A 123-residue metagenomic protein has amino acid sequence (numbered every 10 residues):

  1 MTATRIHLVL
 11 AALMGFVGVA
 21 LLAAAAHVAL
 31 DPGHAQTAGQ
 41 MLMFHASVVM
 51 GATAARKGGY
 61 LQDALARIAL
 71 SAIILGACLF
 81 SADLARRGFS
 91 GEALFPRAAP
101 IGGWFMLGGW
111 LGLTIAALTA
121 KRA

Functional and structural regions predicted by a protein language model:
M1, L118-A123: Short, charged juxtamembrane terminal tails flanking transmembrane helices
M1-L13: N-terminal membrane topogenic signal
H7-L10, A72, F95-A98, F105: Physicochemical signature of membrane-embedded alpha-helices that form the seven-helix bundle of GPCRs, emphasizing
L13-V19, A23, H34-G58, S71-A82: Core segments of alpha-helical transmembrane spans in multipass integral membrane proteins
A24-A29, R86-S90: Juxtamembrane "helix-exit" motif on the non-cytosolic side of transmembrane helices
P32-Q40, E92-W104: Non-cytosolic membrane-interface motifs at loop->transmembrane helix junctions
F44-A52, F105-A116: Hydrophobic cores of alpha-helical transmembrane segments in multi-pass inner/ER membrane proteins, independent
Y60, D83-A98, I115-T119: Membrane-helix boundary connector in multi-pass membrane proteins
